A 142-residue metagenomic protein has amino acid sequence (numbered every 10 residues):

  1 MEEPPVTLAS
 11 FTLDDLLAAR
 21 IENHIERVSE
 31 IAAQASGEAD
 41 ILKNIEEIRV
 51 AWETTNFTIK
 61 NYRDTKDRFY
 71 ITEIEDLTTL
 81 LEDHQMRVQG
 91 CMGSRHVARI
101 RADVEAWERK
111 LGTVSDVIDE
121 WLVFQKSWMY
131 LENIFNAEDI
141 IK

Functional and structural regions predicted by a protein language model:
M1-K142: Extended amphipathic alpha-helical elements
